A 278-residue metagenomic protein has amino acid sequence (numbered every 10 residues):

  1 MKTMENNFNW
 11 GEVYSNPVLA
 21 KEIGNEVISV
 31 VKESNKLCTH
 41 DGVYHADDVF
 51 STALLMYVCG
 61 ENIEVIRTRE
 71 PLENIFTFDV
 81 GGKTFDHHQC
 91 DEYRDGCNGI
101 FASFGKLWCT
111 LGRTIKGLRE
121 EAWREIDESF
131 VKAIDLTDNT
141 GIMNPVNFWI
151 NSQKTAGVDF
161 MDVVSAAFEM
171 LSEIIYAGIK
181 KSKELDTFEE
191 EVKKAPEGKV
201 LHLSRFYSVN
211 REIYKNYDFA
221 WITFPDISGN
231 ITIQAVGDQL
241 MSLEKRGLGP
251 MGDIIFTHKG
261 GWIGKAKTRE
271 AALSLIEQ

Functional and structural regions predicted by a protein language model:
K2-T3, I233: Non-catalytic, low-structured ubiquitin/UBL-interacting segments
E5-K32, G60-E61, G178: Non-transmembrane, aqueous-exposed alpha-helical and coiled segments at domain scale
S29-G42, F78, G198-S204: Short hydrophobic beta-strand segments
S34-I75: N-terminal ordered "arm"
A46-D48, T52, T68, E92-C97 (+2 more regions): C-terminal accessory domains and tails appended to enzymatic cores
L55-V58, T110-T114, I134-D138, A167 (+2 more regions): Generic structural signal for hydrophobic core residues of well-folded globular domains
E70-F85, A220, I231-Q234: Short, well-ordered secondary-structure micro-motifs within conserved domains or adaptor modules
I75-N151: A basic- and aromatic-enriched beta-loop-alpha substructure that forms the phosphate/nucleotide- and DNA/RNA-contacting
